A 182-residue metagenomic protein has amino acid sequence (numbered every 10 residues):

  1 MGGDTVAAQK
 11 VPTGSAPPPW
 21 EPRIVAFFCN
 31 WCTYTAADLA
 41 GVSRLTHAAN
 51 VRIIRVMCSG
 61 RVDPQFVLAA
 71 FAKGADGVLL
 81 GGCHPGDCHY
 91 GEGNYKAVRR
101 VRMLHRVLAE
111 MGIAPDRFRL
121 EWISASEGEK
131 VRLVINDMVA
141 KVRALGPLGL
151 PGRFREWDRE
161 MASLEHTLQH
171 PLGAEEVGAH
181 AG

Functional and structural regions predicted by a protein language model:
M1-G182: Iron-sulfur-associated redox domains of electron-transfer enzymes in respiratory and anaerobic energy metabolism
